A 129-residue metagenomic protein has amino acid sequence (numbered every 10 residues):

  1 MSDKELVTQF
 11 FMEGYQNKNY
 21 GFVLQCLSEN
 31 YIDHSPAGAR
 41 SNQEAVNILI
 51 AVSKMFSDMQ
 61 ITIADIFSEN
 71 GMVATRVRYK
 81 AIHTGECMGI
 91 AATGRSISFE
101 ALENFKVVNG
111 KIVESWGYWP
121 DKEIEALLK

Functional and structural regions predicted by a protein language model:
M1-K129: C-terminal and inter-domain tail/linker signature
